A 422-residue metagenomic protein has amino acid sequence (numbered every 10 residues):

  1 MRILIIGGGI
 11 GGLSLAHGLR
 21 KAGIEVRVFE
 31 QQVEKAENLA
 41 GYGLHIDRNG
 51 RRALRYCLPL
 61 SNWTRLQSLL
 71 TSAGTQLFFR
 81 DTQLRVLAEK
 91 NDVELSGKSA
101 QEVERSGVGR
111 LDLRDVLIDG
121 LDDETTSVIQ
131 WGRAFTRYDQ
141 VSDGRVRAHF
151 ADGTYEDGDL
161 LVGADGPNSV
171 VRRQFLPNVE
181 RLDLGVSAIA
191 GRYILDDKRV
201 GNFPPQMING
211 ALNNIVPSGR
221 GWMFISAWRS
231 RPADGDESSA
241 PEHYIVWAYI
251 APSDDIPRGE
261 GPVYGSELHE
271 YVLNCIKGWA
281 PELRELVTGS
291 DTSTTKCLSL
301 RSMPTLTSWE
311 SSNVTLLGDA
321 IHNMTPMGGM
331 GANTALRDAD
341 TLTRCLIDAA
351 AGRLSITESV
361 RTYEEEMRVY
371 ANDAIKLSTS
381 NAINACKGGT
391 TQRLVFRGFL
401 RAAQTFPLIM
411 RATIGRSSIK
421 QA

Functional and structural regions predicted by a protein language model:
M1, G18, D47-F175, E180-I194 (+3 more regions): Conserved N-terminal helical subregion
M1, T64-L66, Q76-N91, E285 (+3 more regions): C-terminal helical "tail/cap" subdomain of flavin- and related membrane-associated enzymes
I6-E25, F29-Q32, V162-G163, I276 (+1 more regions): Conserved mid-domain beta->alpha element of the FAD-binding
V33-A53: Conserved N-terminal glycine-rich FAD pyrophosphate-binding loop of Rossmann-like flavoproteins
N38-Y42, G259-V263, M327-M330, L354: Short, solvent-exposed loop/turn segments at secondary-structure boundaries
R65-L70, V128, G278-T294, R353-R361: Acidic/histidine metal-binding catalytic segments
R85-R110, A190-T292: Conserved FAD/dinucleotide-binding core of flavoprotein oxidoreductases
